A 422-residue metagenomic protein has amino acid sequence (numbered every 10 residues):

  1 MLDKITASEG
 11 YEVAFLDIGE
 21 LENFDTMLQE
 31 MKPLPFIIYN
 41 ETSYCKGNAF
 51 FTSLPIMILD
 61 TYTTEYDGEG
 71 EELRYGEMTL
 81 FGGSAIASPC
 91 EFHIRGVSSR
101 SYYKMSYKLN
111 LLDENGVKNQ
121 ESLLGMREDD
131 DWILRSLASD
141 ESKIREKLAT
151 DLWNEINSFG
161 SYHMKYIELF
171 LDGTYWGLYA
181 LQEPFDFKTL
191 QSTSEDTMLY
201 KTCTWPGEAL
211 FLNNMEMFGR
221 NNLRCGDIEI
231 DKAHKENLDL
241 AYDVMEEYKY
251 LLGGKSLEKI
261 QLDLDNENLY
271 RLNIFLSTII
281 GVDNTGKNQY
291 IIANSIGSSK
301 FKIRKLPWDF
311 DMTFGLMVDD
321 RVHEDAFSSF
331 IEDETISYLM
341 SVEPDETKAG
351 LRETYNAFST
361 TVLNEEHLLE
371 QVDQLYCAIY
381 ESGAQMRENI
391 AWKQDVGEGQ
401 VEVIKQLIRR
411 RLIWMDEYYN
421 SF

Functional and structural regions predicted by a protein language model:
M1-S8: Solvent-exposed, low-complexity, repeat-rich "mucin-like" stalks and linkers
E9-F36: Serine/threonine-rich, repeat-prone extracellular segments and beta-strand-based repeat modules of secreted/surface
Y39, T79-F81, F170: A general beta-strand register signal
S43-P55: C-terminal edge beta-strand
T79-S136, H234: Conserved oxyanion/phosphate-binding beta-strand-loop segments in alpha/beta enzyme cores
Y102, E229-G286, I292-N294, S299-F422: Middle-to-C-terminal accessory/interaction subdomains
D113-G116, S122, R127-L137, N157-Y162 (+2 more regions): Internal "kinase-insert"/substrate-recognition segments embedded within catalytic cores of ATP-dependent enzymes
A138-S158: A conserved alpha-helical element in kinase catalytic cores
